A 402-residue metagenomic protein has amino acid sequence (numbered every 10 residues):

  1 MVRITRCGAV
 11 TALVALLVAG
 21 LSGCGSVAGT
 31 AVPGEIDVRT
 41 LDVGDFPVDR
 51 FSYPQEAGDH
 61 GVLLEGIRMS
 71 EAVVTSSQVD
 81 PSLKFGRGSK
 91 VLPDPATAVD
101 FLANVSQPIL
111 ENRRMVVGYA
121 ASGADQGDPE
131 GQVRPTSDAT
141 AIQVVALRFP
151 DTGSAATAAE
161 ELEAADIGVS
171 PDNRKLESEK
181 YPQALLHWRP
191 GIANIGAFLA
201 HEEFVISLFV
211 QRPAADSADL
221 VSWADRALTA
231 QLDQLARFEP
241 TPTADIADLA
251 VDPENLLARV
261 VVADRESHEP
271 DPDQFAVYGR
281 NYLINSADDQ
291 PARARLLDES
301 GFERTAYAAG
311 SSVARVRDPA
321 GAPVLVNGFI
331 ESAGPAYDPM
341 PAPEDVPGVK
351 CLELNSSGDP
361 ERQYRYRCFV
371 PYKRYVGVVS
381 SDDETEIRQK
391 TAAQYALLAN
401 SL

Functional and structural regions predicted by a protein language model:
M1-A12: Bacterial N-terminal signal peptides that target proteins for export
G8, Y364-L402: Hydrophobic, glycine-enriched assembly/anchoring segments
A19-G23: C-terminal motif of bacterial Sec signal peptides marking the signal peptidase cleavage site
G25-R134, V221-Y307, P335-A342, K390-L402: N-terminal "mature-domain start" segment
D94-E111, D138-A141, P150-F198, A320-Y366: Short Gly/Thr-rich strand-loop-strand
V116-A156, S300-I330: A short acidic-to-branched-hydrophobic micro-motif
E130-R134, N194-L199, L297-R304, Y364-Y372: Short, surface-exposed beta-strand/loop micro-motifs that present aromatic residues
L147-P150, L162, I195-A200, F204-A247: Hydrophobic, ordered structural segments
